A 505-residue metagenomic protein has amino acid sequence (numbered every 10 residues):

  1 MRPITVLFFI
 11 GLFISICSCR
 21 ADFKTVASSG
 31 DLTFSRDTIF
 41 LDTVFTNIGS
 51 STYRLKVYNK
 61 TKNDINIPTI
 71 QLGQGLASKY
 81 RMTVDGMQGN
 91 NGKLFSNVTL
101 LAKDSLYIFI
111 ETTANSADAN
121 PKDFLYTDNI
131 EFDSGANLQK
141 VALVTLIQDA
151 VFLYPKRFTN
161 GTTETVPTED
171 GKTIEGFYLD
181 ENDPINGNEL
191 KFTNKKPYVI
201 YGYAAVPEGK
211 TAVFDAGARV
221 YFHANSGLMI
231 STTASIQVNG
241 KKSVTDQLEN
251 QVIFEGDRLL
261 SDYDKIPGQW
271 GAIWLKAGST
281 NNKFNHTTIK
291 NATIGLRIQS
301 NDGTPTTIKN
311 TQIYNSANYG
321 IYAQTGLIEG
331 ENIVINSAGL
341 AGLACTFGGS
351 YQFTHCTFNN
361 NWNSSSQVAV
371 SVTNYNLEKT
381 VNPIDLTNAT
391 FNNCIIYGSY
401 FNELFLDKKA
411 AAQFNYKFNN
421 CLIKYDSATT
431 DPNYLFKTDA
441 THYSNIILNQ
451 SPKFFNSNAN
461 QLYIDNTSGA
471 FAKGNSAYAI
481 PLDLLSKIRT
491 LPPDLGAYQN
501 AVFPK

Functional and structural regions predicted by a protein language model:
M1-V6: Positively charged n-region of N-terminal signal peptides that target proteins for export
S15-S18: C-terminal motif of bacterial Sec signal peptides marking the signal peptidase cleavage site
R20-T25, L32-T43, I48-G49, F95-S105 (+3 more regions): Beta-strand/loop edge motif enriched in small/polar residues
S51-Y53: Structural beta-strand segments of beta-rich domains
V57-D64: Asparagine-centered strand-capping/turn motif at beta-strand->loop junctions
I70-L72, V144: Hydrophobic beta-strand segments
G73-K93: Short, solvent-exposed loop/linker segments at beta-strand-coil boundaries, enriched for Pro/Gly and Ser/Thr
